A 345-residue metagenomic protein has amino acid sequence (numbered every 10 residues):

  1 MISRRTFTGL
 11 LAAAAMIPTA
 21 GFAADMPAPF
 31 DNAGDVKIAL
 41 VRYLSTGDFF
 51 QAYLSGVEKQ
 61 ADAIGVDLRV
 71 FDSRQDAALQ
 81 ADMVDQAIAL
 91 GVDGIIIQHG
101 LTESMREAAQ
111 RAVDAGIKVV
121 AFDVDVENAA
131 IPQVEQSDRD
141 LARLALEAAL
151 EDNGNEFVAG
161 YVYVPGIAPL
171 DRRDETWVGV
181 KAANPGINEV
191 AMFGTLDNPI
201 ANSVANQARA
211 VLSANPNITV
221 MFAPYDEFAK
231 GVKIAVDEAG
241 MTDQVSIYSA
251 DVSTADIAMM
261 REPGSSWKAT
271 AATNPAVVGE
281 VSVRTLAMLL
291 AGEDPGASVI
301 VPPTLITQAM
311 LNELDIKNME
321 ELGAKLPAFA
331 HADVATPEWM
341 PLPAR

Functional and structural regions predicted by a protein language model:
M1-I2, I96: Absolute protein N-terminus
R4-T8: N-terminal export leaders
P18-A20: N-terminal signal peptide c-region/cleavage motif recognized by signal peptidases
A23-R345: A residue-level marker of the well-folded mature domains of exported/periplasmic proteins
